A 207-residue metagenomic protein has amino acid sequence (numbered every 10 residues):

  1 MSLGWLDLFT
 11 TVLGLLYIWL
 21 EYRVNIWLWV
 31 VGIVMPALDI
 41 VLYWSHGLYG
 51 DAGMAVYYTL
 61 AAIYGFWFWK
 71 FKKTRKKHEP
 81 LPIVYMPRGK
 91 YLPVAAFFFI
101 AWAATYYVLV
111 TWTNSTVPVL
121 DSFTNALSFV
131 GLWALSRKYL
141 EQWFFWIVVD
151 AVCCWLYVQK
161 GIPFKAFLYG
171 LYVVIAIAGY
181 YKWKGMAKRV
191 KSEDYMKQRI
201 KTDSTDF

Functional and structural regions predicted by a protein language model:
M1-F9, D51-L60, N114-T124: Structural signature of hydrophobic alpha-helical transmembrane segments
T10-Y17, V34-I40, A126-G131, I147-W155: Hydrophobic, membrane-inserted alpha-helices
W19-V30, W133-F145: Membrane-helix interface "capping/anchor" motifs
Y22, W44-A52, Y107-T116, L135-Y139 (+1 more regions): Membrane-interface helix caps and helix-loop-helix hairpins in membrane proteins
Y57-R75, K184: Membrane-water interface of transmembrane alpha-helices
W69-L127: Membrane-proximal helix-loop-helix units in multi-pass membrane proteins
Q142-I147, V152-K160, F164-K197: C-terminal transmembrane-bundle signature of multipass membrane proteins, characterized by strong activation on
Q198-D206: Short, low-complexity, charge-dense intrinsically disordered segments
